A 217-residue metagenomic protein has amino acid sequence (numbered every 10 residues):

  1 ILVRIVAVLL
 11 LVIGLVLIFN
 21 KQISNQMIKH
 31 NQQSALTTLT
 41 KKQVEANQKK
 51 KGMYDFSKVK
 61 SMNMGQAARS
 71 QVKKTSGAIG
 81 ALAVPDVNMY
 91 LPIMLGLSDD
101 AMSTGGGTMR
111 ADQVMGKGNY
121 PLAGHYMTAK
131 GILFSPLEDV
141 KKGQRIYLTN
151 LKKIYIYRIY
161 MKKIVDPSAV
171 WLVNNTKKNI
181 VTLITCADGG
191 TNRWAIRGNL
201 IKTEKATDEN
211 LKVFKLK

Functional and structural regions predicted by a protein language model:
R4, V8-K217: Solvent-exposed, non-transmembrane regions of membrane-associated and secreted proteins
